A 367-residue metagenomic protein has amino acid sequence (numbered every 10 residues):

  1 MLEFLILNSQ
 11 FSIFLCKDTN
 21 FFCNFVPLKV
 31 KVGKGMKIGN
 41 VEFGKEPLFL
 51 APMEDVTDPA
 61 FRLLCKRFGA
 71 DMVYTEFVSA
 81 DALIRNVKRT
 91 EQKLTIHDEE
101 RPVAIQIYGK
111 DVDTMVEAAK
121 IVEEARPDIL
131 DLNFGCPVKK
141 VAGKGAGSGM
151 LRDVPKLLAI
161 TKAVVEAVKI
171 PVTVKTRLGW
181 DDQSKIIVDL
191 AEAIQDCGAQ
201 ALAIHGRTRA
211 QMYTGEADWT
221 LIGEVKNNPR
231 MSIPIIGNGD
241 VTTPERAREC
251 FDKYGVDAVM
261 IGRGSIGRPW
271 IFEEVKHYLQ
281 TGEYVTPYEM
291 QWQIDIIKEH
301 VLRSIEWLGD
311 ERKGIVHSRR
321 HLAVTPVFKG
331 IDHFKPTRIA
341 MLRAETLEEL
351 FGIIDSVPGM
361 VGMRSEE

Functional and structural regions predicted by a protein language model:
M1-K17, F25-L28, M360-E367: Short, basic, low-complexity termini and linkers enriched in Ser/Thr/Gly/Pro that act as targeting/leader peptides
G33-G39, G44, M53-D128: Glycine-rich, positively charged N-terminal anion/phosphate-binding segment
G33-G44, L48, E54, P59-A60 (+6 more regions): Alpha/beta catalytic cores of nucleotide-metabolism and tRNA/nucleoside-modifying enzymes
L48-P52, V73-T75, V103-I107, L130 (+4 more regions): Hydrophobic faces of well-ordered beta-strands that scaffold small-molecule active sites in alpha/beta enzyme cores
M53-D55, V78-A80, Y108-K110, G135-P137 (+4 more regions): Active-site beta-loop-alpha junctions enriched in small/polar residues
V116-A146, P155-I233: Alpha/beta enzyme core
L151-R152: Aromatic- and acidic-residue-enriched carbohydrate-binding clefts of CAZyme catalytic domains
